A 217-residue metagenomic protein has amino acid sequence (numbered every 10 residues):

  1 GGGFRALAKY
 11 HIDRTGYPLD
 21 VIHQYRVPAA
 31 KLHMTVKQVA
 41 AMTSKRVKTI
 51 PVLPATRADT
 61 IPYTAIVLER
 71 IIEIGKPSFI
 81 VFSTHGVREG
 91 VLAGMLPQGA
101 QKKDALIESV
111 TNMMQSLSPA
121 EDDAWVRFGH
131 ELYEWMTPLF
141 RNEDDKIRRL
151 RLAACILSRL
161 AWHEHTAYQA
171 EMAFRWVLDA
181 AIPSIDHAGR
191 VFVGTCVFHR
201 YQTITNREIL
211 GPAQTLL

Functional and structural regions predicted by a protein language model:
G1-L217: Helical "lid/coupling" subdomains associated with nucleotide-phosphate turnover
